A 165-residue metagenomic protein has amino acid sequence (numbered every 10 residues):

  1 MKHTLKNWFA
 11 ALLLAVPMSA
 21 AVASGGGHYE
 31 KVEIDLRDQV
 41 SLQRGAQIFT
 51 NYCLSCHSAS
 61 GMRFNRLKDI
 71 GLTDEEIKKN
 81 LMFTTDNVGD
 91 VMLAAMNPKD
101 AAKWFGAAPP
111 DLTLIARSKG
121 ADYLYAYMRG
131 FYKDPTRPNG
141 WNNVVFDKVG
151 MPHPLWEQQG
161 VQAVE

Functional and structural regions predicted by a protein language model:
M1-L36: Post-cleavage N-terminal segment of exported redox proteins
A23-Q47, S58-D69, E76-I77: Electrostatic cytochrome c docking/interface patches
S41, F49-S60, A108, G120: Short pre-active-site segment immediately N-terminal to redox-active cysteine/selenocysteine motifs in thiol-based
L72-V144, V149-E165: Electron-transfer interface patches adjacent to heme c in soluble/periplasmic c-type cytochromes and di-/multiheme
